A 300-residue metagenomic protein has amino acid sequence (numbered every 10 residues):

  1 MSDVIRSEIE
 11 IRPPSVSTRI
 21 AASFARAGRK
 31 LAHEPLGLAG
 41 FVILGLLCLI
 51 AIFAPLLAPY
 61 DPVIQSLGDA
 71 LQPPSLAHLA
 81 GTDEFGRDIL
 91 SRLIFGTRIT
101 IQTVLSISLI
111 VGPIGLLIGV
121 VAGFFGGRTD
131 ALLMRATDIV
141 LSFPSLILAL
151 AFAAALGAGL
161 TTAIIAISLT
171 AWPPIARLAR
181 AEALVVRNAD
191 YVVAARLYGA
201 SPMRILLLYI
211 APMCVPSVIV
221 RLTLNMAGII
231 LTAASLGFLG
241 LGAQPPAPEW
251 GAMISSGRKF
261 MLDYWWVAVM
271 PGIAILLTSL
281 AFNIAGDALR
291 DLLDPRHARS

Functional and structural regions predicted by a protein language model:
M1-V42, I284-S300: Transmembrane alpha-helical segments of polytopic membrane transport and secretion proteins
S2-S7, I11, V42, I50-F85 (+1 more regions): Hydrophobic alpha-helical transmembrane segments of membrane transport/permease proteins and related membrane-embedded
S15-I64, A136, C214-V215: N-terminal signal-anchor/first transmembrane alpha helix
F41, I89-F124, T278: Transmembrane alpha-helix signature in integral membrane proteins
L79, D83, I89, P113-L117 (+3 more regions): Generic hydrophobic transmembrane alpha-helix motif, especially the helices
L141, F152-A155, I167, E182-A183 (+2 more regions): Glycine-rich helix-loop "coupling/hinge" segments at transmembrane-helix boundaries in multipass transporters
L169-T170, P216-M226, W265-S300: C-terminal transmembrane helix and the adjacent membrane-cytosol boundary/short C-terminal tail of inner/organellar
